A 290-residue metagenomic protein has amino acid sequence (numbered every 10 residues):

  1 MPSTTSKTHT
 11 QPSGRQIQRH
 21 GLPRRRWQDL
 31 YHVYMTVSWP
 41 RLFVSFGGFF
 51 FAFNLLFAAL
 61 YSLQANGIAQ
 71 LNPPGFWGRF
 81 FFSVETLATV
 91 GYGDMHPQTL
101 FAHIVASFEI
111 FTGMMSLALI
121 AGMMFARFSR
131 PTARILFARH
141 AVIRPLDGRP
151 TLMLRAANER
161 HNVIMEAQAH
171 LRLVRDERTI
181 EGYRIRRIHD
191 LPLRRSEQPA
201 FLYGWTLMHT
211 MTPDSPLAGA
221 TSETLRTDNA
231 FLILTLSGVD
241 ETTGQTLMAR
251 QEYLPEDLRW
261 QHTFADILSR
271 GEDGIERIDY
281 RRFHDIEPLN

Functional and structural regions predicted by a protein language model:
M1-I17: Short, non-transmembrane cytosolic segments of multipass membrane proteins
H20-F43: Cytosolic juxtamembrane amphipathic/interface segments immediately preceding and feeding into a transmembrane helix
F49-F57, Y61, G113, L117 (+1 more regions): Alpha-helical transmembrane segments of multipass membrane proteins
A52-F80: Outer-pore turret/helix-boundary of cation channels
A69-R134: Pore domain of cation channels
I120-I185: Canonical alpha-helical transmembrane segment with a positive-inside/aromatic-interface signature
I185-R226, V239-Q245: Extended, solvent-exposed segments with strong compositional bias
T242-N290: Acidic, serine/threonine- and proline-rich intrinsically disordered appendage/tail regions
